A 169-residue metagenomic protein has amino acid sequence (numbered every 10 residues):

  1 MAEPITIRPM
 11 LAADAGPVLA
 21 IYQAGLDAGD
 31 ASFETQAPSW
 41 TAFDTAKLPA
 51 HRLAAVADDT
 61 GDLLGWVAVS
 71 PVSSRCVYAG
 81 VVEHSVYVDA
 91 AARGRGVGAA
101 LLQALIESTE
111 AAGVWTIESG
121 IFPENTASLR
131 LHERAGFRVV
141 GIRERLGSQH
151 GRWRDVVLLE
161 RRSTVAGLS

Functional and structural regions predicted by a protein language model:
I5-V18: A short beta-loop-alpha structural element at the N-terminal edge of CoA-dependent acyl/N-acetyltransferase catalytic
A28, S32-A91, L102-Q103, S108 (+1 more regions): Acetyl-CoA-dependent GNAT
A68-P71, C76, E118-I121, E133 (+1 more regions): Conserved catalytic-core motifs of GNAT/GCN5-like acyltransferases
G80, R145-S169: C-terminal "cap" of GNAT-fold acetyltransferases
H84, I117-S119, L159: A structural signal for short, well-ordered beta-strand segments
R93, S119-L129: Conserved beta-strand-loop-alpha-helix junction that forms the acyl-donor binding cleft
G94-E107, R130-R134: Conserved acetyl-CoA-binding loop-helix of GNAT-fold acetyltransferases
T109-I121: Conserved GNAT acetyl-CoA-binding A-motif
